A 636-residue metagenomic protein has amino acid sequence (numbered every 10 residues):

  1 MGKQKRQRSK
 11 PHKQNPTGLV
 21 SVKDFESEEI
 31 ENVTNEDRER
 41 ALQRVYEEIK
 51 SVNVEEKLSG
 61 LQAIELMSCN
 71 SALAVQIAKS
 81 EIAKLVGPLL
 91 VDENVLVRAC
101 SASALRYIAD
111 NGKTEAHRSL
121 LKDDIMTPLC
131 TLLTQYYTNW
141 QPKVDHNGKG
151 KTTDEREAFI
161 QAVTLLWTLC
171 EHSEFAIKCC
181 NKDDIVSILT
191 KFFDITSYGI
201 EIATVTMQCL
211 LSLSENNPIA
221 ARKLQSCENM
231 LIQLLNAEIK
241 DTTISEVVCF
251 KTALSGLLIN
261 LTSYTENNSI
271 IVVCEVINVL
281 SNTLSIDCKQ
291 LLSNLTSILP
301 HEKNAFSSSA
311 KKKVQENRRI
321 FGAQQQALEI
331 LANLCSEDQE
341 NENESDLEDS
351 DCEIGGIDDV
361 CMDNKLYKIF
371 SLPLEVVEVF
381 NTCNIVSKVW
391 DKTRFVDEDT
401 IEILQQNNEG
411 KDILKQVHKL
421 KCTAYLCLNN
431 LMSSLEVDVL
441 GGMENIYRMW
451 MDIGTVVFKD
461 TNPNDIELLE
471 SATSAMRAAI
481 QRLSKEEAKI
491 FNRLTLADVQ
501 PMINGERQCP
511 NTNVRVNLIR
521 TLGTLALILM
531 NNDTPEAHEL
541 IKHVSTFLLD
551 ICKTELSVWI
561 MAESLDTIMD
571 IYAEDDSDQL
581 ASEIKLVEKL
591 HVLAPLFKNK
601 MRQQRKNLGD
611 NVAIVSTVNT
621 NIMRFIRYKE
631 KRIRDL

Functional and structural regions predicted by a protein language model:
G2-D37, T138-G148, T152, L280-K419: Acidic, serine/threonine- and proline-enriched intrinsically disordered linkers and terminal tails in large eukaryotic
I30-R40, E48-K50, E56-S59, L66-L85 (+10 more regions): Elongated alpha-helical scaffolds that mediate protein-protein interactions in large eukaryotic proteins, primarily
R44-Y46, L85-P88, L120, I125-Y136 (+11 more regions): Buried hydrophobic core positions in alpha-solenoid tandem helical repeats
V52-N53, E93-N94, Y137, E155 (+8 more regions): Short inter-helical turns and helix N-cap capping residues of alpha-solenoid HEAT/ARM repeat scaffolds
L58-N70, P88-L89, A99-T114, E157-F175 (+8 more regions): Alpha-helical solenoid repeat architecture
Y137, Q141, T152-N317, F321 (+1 more regions): Fungal eukaryote-biased detector of long internal structured cores
V437-P595: Extended, charge-rich low-complexity regions and/or helical-solenoid scaffolds
W559-D566, A573-L636: C-terminal interaction modules of eukaryotic adaptor/scaffold proteins
